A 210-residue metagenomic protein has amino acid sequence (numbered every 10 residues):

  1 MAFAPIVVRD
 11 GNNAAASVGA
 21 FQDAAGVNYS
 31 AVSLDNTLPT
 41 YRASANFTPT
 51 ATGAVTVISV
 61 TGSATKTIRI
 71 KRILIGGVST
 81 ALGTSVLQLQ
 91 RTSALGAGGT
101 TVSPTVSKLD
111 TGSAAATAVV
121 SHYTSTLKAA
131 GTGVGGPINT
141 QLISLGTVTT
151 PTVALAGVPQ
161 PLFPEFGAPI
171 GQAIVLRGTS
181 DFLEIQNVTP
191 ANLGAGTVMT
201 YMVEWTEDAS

Functional and structural regions predicted by a protein language model:
M1-S113, T117-Q160, E184-S210: Extended, low-complexity segments enriched in Ser/Thr/Gly and acidic residues that occur primarily in surface-exposed
L155-D181: Beta-sandwich interaction modules
